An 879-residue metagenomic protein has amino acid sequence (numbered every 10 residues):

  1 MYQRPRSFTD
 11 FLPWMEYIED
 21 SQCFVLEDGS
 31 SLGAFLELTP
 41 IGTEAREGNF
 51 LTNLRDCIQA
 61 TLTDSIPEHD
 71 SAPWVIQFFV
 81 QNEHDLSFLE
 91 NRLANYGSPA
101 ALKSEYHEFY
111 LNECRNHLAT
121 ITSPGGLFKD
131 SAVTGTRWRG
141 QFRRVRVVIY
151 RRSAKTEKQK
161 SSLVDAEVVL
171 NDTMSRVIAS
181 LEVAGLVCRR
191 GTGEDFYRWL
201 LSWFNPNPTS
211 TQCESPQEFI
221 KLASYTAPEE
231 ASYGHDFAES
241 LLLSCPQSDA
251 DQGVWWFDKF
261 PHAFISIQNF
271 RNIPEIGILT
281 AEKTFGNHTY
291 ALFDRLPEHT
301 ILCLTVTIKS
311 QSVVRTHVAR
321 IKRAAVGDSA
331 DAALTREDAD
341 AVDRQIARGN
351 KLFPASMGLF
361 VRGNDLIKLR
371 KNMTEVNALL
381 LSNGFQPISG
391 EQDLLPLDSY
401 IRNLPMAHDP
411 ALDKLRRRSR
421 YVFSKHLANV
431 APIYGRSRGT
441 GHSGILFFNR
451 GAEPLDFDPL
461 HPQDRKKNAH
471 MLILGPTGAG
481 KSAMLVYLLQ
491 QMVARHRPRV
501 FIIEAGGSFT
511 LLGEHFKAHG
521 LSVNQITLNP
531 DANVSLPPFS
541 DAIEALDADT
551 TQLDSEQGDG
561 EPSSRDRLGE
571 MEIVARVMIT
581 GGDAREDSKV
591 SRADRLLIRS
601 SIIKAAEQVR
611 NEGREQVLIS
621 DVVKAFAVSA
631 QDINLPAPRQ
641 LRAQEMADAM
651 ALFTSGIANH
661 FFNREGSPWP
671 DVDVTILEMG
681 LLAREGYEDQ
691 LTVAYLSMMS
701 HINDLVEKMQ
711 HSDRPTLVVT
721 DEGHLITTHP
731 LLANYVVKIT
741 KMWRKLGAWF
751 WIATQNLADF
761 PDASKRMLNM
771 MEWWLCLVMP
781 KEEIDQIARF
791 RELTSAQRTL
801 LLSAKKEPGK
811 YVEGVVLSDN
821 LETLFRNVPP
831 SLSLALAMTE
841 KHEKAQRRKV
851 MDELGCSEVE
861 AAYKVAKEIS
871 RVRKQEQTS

Functional and structural regions predicted by a protein language model:
M1-Y421, A431-P432: Extended, folded cores of ATP/NTP-driven motor/assembly subunits in large transport and secretion machines
P40-G42, V80-N82, I149-S153, G363-D365 (+5 more regions): Short, flexible loop/turn elements at secondary-structure junctions
N91-S98, L163-V168, W203-N207, M406-A407 (+7 more regions): Short secondary-structure boundary/capping segments
L397-L455, H461, T510-S522, P530-A748 (+3 more regions): P-loop NTPase motor domains
E453-P454, P459-Q491, V500-I503, G507-F509 (+4 more regions): Conserved P-loop NTPase motor cores
R495-R497: Conserved SF1/SF2 helicase motif Ia
S795-K849: Conserved P-loop NTPase
